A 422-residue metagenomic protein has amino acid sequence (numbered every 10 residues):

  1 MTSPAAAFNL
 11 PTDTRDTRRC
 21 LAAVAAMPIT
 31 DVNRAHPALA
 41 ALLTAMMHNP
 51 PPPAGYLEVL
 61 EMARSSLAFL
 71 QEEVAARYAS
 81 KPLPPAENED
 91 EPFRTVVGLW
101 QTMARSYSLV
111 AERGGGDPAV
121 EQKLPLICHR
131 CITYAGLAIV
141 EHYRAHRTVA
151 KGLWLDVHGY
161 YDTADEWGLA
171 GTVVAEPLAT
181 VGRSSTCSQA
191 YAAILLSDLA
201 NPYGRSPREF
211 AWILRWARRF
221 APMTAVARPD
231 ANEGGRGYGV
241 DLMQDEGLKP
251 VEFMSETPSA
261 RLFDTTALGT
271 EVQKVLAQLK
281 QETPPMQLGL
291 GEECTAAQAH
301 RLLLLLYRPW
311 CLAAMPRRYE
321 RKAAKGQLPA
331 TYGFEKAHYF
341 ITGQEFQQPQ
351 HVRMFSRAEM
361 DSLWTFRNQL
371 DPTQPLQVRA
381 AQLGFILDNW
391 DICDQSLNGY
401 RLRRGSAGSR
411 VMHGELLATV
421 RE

Functional and structural regions predicted by a protein language model:
M1-V181, S185: Generic N-terminal leader/targeting and pre-domain segments
C20, C128-C131, C187, C294 (+2 more regions): Generic recognition of cysteine residues
Q101-M103, Y107, A217, H300-W310 (+4 more regions): Generic hydrophobic, helix-prone segments enriched in Leu/Val/Ile
P177-L370: Extended, domain-scale alpha-helical bundle/helix-rich regions
E335, E359-E422: Short strand-loop-strand
